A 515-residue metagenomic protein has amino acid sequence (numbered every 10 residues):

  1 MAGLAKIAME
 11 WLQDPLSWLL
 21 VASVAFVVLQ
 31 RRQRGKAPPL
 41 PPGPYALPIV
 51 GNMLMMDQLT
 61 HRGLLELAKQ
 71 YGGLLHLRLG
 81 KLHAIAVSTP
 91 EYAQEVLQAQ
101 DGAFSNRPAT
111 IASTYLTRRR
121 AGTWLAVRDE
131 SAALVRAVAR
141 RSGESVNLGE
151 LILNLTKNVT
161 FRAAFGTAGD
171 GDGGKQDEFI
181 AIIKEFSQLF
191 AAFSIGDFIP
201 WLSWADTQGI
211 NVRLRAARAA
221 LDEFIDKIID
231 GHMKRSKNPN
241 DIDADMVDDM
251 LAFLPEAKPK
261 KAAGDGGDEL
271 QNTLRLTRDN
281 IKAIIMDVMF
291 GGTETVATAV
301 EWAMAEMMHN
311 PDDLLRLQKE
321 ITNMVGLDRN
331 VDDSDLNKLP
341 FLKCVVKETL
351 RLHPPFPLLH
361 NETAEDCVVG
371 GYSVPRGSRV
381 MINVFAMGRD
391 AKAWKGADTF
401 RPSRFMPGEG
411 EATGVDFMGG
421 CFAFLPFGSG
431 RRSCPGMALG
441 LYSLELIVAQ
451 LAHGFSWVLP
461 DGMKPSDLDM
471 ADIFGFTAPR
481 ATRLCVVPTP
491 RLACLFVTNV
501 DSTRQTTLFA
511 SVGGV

Functional and structural regions predicted by a protein language model:
A2-L116, R128-R136, A217, E365: N-terminal membrane-proximal hinge/A-helix region immediately C-terminal to the signal-anchor transmembrane segment
A2-L12, L20-S23, A252, F476-V515: C-terminal helix/juxtamembrane-tail motif
L40, A86-V96, G102-S105, A163-F179 (+6 more regions): Classical protein tyrosine phosphatase
M53-E66, Q70-G72, N330-G370, A391 (+1 more regions): Conserved cytochrome P450 K-helix E-x-x-R motif and the immediately C-terminal K′/meander segment
N106-L116, G122-V300, R316, D333: Cytochrome P450 heme-thiolate monooxygenase catalytic core
P311-D313, M437-T477: Cytochrome P450 heme-binding "Cys pocket" and the immediately downstream C-terminal segment
I382-G414: Conserved cytochrome P450 K-helix/beta-meander segment immediately N-terminal to the heme-binding cysteine loop
P407-L444, D469-F474: Cytochrome P450 heme-thiolate "Cys pocket" and heme-binding signature region
